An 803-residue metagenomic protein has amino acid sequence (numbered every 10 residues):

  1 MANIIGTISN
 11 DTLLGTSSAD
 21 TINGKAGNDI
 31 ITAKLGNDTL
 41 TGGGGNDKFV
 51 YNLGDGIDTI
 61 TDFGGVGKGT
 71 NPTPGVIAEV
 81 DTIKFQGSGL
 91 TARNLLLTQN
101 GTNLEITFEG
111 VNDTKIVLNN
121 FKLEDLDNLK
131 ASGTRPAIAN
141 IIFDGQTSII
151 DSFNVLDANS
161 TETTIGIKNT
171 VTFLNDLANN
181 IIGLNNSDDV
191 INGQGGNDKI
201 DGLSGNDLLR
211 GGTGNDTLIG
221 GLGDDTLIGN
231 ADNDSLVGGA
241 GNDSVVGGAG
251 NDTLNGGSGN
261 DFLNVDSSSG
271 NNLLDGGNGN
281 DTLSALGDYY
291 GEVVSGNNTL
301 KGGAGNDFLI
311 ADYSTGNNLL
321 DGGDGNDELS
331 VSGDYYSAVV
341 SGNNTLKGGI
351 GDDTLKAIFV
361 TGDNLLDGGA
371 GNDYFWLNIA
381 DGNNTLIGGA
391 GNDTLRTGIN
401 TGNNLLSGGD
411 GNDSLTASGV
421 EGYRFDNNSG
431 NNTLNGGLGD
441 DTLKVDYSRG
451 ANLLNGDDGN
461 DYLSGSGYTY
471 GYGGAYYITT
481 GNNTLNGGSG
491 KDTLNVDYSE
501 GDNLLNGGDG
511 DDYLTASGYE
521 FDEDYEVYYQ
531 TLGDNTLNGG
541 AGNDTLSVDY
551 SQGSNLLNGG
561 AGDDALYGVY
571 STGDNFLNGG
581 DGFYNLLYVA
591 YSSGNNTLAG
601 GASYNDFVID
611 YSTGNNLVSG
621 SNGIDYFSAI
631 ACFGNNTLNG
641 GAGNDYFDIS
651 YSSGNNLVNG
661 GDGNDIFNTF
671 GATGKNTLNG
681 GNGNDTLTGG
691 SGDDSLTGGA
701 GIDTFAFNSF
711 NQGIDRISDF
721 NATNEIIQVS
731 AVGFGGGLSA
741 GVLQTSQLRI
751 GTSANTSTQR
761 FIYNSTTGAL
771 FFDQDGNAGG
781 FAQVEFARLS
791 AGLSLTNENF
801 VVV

Functional and structural regions predicted by a protein language model:
M1-A2, T102-N175, N179, G751-V803: Low-complexity acidic/polar repeat-biased segments
M1-D11: Short, intrinsically disordered N-terminal pre-domain segments
N10-R93, S187-L748: Acidic, glycine-rich calcium-binding repeat modules characteristic of RTX/beta-roll and related beta-solenoid repeat
V66, N100-G101, L123, N721 (+2 more regions): General N-terminal targeting signals
T73-G75, L96, S718-F720, S753 (+2 more regions): A general structural signal for short secondary-structure junctions and capping/turn motifs
R93-Q99, N103: Short boundary segments that mark the start of a structured unit
I181-G183: LRR N-terminal entry segment and analogous cap-like coil->beta motifs
